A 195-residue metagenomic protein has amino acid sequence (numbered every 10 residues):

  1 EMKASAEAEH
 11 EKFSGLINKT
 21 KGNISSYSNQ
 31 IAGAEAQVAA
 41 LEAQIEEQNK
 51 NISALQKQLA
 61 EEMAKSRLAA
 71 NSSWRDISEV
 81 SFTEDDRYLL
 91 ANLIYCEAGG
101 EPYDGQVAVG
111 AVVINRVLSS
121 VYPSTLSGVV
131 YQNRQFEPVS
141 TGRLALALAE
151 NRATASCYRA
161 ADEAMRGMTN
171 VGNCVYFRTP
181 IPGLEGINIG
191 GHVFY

Functional and structural regions predicted by a protein language model:
E1-E79: Alpha-helical oligomerization segments with coiled-coil/rod-like character
S72-Y195: Bacterial extracytoplasmic/cell-wall-associated proteins, especially those involved in peptidoglycan
